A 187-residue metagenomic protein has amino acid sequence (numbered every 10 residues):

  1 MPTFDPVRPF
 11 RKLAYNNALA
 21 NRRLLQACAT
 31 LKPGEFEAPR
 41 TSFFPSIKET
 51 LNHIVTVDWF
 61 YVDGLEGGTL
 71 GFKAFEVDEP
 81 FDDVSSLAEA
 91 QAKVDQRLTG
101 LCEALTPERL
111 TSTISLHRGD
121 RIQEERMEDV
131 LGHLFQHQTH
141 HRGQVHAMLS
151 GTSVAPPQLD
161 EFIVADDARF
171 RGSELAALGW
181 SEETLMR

Functional and structural regions predicted by a protein language model:
M1-Y15, T184-M186: Extreme N-terminal tail/first-helix region
R11-V77, R118-E182: Short, contiguous alpha-helical
G68-S112: Helix-adjacent hinge/juxtasegments
V84-V94, A168-R187: Charged/polar, low-hydrophobicity segments characteristic of intrinsically disordered regions and flexible loops
